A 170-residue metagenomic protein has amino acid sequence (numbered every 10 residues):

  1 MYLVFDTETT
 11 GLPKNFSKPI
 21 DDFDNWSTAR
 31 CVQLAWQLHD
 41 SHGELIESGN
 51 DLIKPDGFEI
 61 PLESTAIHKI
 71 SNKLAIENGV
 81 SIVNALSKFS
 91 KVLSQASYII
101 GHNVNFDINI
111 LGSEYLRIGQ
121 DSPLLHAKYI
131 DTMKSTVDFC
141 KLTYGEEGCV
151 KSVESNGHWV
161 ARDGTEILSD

Functional and structural regions predicted by a protein language model:
M1-L3: Extreme N-terminal starter segment of soluble prokaryotic enzymes
T7-F16, D22-D24: Short acidic, Gly/Ser-rich segments with clustered Asp/Glu that frequently serve as metal-coordination loops in enzyme
N15-F16, S27-N72, S90-D170: Metal-dependent phosphoesterase core characteristic of DEDDh/y 3'-5' exonuclease domains
N25-S27, A75, G79: Flexible, glycine- and charge-enriched loops at secondary-structure boundaries
E77-S87: Glycine-rich, highly charged phosphate/nucleotide-binding loops
